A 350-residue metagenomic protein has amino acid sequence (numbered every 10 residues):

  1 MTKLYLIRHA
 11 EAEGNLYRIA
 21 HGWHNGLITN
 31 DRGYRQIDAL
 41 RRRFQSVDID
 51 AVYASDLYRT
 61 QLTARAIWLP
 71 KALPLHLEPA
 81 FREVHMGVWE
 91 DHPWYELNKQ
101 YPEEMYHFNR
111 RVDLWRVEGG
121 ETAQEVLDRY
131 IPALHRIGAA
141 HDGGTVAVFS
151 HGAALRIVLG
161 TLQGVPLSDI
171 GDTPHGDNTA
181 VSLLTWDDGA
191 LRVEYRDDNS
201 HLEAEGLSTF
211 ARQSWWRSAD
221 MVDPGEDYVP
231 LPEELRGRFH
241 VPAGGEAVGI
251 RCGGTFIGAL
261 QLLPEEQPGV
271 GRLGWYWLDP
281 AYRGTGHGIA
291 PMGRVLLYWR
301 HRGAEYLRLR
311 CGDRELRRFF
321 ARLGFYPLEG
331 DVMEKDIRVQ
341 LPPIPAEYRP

Functional and structural regions predicted by a protein language model:
T2-L73, L77: Active-site-proximal alpha-helix that buttresses catalytic centers in soluble enzyme cores
G14, A72-D128, Y195-D198: Phosphate-handling substructures
W89-Y95, T161-L235, E329-G330, V339-P350: Acidic, low-complexity terminal tails and accessory targeting/binding regions of phosphate-metabolizing enzymes
P232-G253: Active-site rim helix/loop that mediates acceptor-substrate recognition in acyltransferases
G249, T255-P264, V270-W277: Conserved beta-strand in the GNAT
L278, G284-L297, R322: Conserved acetyl-CoA-binding loop-helix of GNAT-fold acetyltransferases
W299-G312: Conserved GNAT acetyl-CoA-binding A-motif
G312-E329: Conserved active-site alpha-helix within GNAT-family acetyltransferase domains
